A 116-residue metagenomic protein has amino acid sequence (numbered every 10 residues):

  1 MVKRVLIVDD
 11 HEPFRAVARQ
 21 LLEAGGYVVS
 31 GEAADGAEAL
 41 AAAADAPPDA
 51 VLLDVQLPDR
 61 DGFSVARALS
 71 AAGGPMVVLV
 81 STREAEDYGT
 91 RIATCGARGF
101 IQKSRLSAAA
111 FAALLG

Functional and structural regions predicted by a protein language model:
D9, D54: Active-site residues of response regulator receiver
E12-G31: Two-component/phosphorelay signaling modules centered on CheY-like receiver
D35-E38, D61-S64: Acidic catalytic/metal-coordinating carboxylates
P58: The feature encodes the CheY-like receiver
G62, I92-G99: As written
F63-G74: Short amphipathic alpha-helix used as the core "switch/output" element in two-component signaling
V80-S81, K103: Hydrophobic/aromatic residues positioned on beta-strands within the core alpha/beta folds
